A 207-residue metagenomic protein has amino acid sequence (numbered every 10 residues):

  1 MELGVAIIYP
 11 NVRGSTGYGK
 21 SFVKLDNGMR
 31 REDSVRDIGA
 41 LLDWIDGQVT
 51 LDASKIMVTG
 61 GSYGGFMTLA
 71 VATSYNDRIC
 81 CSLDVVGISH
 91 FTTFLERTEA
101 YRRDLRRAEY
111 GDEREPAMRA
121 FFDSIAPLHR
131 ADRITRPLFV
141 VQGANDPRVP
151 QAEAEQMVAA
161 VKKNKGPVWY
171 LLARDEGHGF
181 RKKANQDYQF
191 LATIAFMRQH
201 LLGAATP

Functional and structural regions predicted by a protein language model:
M1-L3, Y9-P207: Active-site-proximal cap/loop segments of hydrolase catalytic domains
